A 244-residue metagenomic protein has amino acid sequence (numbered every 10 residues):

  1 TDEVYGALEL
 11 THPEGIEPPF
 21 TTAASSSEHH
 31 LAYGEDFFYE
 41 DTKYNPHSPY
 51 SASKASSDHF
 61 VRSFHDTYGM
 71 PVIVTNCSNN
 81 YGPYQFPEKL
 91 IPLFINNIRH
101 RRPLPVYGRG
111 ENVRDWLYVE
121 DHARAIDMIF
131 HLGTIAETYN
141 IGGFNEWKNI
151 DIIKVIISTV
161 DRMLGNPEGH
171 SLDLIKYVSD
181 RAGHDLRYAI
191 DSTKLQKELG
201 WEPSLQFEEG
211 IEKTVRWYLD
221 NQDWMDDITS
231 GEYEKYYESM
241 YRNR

Functional and structural regions predicted by a protein language model:
T1: Residue(s) in the substrate-gating loop at a strand-loop-helix junction that position the organic substrate next
Y5: Substrate-binding/catalytic cleft of secreted carbohydrate-active enzymes, primarily glycoside hydrolases
E9-F37, P49, H59-H131, F144-M163: NAD(P)-dependent short-chain dehydrogenase/reductase
F38-T42, L205: Helix-loop segment at the mouth of the active site in Rossmann-fold oxidoreductases, especially SDR/KR enzymes
D41-N45, D180-R181: A recurrent flexible, glycine/aromatic-enriched loop bordering the glycosyltransferase active site that acts as
S53-S56: Active-site helix of classical SDR
P92, I98-R244: C-terminal substrate-binding subdomain of Rossmann-fold SDR/epimerase-dehydratase oxidoreductases
